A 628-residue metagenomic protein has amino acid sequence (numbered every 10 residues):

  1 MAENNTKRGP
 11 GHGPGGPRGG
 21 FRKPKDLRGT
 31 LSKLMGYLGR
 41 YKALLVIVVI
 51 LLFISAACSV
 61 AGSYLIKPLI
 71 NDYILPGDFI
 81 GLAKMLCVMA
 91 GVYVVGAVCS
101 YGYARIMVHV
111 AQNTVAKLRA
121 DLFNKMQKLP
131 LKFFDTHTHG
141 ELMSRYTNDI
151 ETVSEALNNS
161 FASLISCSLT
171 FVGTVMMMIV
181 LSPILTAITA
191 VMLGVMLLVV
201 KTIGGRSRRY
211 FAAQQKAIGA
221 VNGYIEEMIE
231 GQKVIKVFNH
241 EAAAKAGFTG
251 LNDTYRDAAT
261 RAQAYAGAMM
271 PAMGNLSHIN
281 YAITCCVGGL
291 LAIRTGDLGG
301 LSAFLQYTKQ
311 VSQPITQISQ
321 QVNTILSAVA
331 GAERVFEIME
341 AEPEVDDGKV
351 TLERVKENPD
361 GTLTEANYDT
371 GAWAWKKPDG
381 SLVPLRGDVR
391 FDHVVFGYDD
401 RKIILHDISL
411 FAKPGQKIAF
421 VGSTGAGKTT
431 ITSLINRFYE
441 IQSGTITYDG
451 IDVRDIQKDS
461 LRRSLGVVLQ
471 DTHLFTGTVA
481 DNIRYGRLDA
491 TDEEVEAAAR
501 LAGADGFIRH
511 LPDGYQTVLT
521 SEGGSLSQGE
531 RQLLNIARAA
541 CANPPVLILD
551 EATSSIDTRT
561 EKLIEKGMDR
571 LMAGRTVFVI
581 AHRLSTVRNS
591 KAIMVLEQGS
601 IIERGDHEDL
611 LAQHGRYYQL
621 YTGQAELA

Functional and structural regions predicted by a protein language model:
M1-S59, I74-V88, Y103-M107, A111 (+9 more regions): Membrane-integrated ABC transporters
G19-L27, I50-L51, C58-N71, F79 (+14 more regions): Juxtamembrane helix-loop junctions of ABC transporter transmembrane domains
L27, L31, M35, V46-I47 (+13 more regions): Alpha-helical membrane-protein architecture signal
R40, L44-I54, V88-V98, N159-A213 (+2 more regions): Transmembrane helices of ABC transporter permease
D78-I80, K84, M177-V191, R261-E333 (+2 more regions): Helix-loop-helix
L122, M126, I235, V335 (+1 more regions): Helix-loop junctions and hydrophobic alpha-helical segments within the transmembrane domains of large membrane
L131-K132, N148-L157, F161, I165 (+7 more regions): An intracellular "coupling" helix at the cytosolic face of ABC transporter transmembrane type-1 domains
V355-A628: ABC-type nucleotide-binding domain
